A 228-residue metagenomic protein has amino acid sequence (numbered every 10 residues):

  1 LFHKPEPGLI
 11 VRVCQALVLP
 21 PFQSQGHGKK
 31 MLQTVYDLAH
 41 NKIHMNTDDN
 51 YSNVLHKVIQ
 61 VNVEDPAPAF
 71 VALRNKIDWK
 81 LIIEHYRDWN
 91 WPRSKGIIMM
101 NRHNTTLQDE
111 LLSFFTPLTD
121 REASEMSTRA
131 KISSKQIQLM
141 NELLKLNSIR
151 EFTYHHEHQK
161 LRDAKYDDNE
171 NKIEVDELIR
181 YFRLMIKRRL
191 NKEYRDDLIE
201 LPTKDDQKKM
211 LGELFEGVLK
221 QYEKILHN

Functional and structural regions predicted by a protein language model:
L1-L9, D37-N228: Extended, composition-driven regions rather than compact fold-specific motifs
F2-K4, V18-P21: Short beta-turn/strand-loop junction motif enriched in small, turn-promoting residues
P5-I10, Q23, H27: Alpha-helix boundary/capping segments in eukaryotic regulatory proteins
I10-P20: Conserved acetyl-CoA binding element of GNAT-fold acetyltransferases
V18, S24-D37: Conserved acetyl-CoA-binding loop-helix of GNAT-fold acetyltransferases
